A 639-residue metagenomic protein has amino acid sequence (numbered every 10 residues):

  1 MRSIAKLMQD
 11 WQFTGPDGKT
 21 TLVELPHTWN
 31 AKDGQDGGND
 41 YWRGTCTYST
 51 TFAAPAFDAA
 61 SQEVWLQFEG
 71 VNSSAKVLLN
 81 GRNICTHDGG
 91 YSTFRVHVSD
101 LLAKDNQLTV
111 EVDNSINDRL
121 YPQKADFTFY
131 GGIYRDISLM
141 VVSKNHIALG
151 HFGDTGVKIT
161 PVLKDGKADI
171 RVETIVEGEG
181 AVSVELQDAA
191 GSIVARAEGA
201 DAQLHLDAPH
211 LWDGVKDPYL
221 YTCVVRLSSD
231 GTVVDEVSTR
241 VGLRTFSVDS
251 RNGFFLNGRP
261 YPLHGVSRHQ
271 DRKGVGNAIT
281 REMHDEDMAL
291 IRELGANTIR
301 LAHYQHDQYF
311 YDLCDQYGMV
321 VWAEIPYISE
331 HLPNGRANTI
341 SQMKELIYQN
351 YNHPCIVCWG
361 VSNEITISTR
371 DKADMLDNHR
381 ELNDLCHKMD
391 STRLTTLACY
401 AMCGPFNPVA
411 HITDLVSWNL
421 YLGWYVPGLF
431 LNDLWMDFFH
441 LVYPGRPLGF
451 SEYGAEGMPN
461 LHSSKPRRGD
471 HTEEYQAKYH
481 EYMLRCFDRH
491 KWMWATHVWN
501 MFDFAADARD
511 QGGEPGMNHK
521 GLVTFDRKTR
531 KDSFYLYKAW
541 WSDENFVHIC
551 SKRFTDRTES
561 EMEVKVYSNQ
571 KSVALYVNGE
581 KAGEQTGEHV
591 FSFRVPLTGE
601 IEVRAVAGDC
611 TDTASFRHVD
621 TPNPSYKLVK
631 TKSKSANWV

Functional and structural regions predicted by a protein language model:
M1-Q305, Y311-L313, Y317-V321, Q342-E345 (+8 more regions): Secreted/periplasmic carbohydrate-active enzymes, especially glycoside hydrolases
R171-E173, M288-I291, T298-W540, E544-E563 (+2 more regions): Substrate-binding/catalytic cleft of secreted carbohydrate-active enzymes, primarily glycoside hydrolases
